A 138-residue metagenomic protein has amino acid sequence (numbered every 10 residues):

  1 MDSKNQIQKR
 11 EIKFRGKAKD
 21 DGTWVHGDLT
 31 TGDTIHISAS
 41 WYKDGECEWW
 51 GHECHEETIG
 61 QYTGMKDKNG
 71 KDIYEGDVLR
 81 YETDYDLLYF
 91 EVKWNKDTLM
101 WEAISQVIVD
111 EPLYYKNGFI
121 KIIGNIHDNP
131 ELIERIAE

Functional and structural regions predicted by a protein language model:
M1-E138: Secondary-structure transition motif
